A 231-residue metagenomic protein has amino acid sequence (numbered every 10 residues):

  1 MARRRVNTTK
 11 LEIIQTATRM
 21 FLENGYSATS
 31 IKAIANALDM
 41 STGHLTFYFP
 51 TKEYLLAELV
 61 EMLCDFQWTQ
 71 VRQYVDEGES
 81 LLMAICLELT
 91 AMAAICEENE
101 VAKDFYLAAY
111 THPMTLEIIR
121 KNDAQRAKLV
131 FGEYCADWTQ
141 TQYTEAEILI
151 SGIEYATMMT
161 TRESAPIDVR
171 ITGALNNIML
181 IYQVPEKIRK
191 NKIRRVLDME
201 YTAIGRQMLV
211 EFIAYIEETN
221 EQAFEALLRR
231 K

Functional and structural regions predicted by a protein language model:
M1-R4, T16-R19, A28-S30, L38-D39 (+3 more regions): Short glycine/proline-centered loop/turn elements that form peptide/ligand docking sites
E12, M20-Y54, E58: Helix-turn-helix
T16-N24, Q70, Y74, I95 (+2 more regions): Solvent-exposed, amphipathic alpha-helical segments
E58, T69-A102, R120-Q125: Hydrophobic alpha-helical connector segments
R72-V75, F105-H112, R195: Short linear capping/connector segments at secondary-structure termini
Y74-V75, K103, T157-R162: Secondary-structure edge/capping motif, primarily at the C-terminal ends of alpha-helices and the immediately following
Y110-M158, A165-N176: Amphipathic alpha-helical packing segments from all-alpha helical-bundle domains
K128-G132, A136, E163-K231: C-terminal peripheral helix-coil segments that are non-catalytic and often amphipathic
